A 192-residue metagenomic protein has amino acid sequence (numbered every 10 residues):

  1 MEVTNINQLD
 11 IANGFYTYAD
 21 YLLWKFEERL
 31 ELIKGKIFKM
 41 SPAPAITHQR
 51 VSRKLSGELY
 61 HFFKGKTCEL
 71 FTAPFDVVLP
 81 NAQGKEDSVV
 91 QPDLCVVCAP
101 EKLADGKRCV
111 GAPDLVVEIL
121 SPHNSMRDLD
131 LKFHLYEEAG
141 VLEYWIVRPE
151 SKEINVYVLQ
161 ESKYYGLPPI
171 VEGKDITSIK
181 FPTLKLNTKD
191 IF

Functional and structural regions predicted by a protein language model:
M1-F192: Gly/Pro/Ser/Thr-rich low-complexity, intrinsically disordered segments predominantly at protein N-termini
